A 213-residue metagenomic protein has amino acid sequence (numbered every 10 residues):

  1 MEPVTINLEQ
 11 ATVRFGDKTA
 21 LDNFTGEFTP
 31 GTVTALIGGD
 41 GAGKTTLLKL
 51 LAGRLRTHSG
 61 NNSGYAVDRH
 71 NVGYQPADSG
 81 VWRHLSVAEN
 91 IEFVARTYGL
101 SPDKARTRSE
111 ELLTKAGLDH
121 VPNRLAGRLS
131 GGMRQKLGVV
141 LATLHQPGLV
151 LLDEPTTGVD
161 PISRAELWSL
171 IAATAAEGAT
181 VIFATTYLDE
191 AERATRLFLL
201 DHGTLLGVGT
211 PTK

Functional and structural regions predicted by a protein language model:
I37-G39: The feature captures the beta-strand-to-loop junction immediately N-terminal to the Walker
A52: Helix-to-loop junction immediately C-terminal to a conserved catalytic motif
E92, R96, D103-V121: Conserved ABC ATPase "signature" region
L125-G132: Conserved ABC ATPase signature
T143-L144: ABC ATPase C-loop
V150-E154: Catalytic Walker B motif of ABC-type/P-loop ATPase nucleotide-binding domains
